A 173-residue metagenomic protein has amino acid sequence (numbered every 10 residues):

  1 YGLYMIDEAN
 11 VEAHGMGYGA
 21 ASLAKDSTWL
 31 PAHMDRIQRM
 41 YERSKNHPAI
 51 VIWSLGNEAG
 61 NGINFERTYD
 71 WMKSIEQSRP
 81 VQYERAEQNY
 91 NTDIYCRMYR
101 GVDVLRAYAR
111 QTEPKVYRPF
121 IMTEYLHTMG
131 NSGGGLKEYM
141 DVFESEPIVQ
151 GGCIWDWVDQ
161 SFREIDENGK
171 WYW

Functional and structural regions predicted by a protein language model:
Y1-W173: Substrate-binding/catalytic cleft of secreted carbohydrate-active enzymes, primarily glycoside hydrolases
